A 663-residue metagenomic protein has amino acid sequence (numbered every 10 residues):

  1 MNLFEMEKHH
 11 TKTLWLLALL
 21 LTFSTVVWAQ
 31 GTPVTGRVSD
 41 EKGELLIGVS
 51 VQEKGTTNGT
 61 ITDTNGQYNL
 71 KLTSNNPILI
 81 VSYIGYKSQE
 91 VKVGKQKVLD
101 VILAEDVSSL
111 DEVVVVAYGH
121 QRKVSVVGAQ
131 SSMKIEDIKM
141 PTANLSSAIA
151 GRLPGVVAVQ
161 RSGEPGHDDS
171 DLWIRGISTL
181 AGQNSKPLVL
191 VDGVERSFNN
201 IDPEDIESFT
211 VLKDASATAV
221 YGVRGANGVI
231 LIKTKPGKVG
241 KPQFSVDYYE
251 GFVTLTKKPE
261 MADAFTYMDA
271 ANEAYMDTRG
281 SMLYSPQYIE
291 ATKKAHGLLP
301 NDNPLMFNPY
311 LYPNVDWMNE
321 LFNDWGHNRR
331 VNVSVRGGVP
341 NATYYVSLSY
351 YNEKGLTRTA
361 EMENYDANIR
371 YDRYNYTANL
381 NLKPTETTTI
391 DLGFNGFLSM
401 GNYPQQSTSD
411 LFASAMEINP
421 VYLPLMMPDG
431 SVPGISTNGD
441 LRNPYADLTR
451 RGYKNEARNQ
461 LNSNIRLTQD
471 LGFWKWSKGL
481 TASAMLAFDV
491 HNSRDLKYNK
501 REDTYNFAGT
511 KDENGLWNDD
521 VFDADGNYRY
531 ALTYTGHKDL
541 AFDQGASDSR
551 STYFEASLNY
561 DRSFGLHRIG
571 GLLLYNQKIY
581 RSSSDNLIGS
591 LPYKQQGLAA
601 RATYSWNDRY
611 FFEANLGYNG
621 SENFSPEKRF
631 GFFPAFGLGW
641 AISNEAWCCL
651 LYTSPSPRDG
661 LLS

Functional and structural regions predicted by a protein language model:
N2-Y376, I390: Short, small/polar-rich motifs associated with maturation and membrane association, primarily at protein termini
E164, E250-T254, V339, Y350-K354 (+5 more regions): Transmembrane beta-strands of outer-membrane beta-barrel pores
T234, V333-V339, A378-L382, S463-Q469 (+3 more regions): Residues on the lipid-exposed face of transmembrane beta-strands in outer-membrane beta-barrel proteins
V239, N328, V339-P340, K383-T387 (+4 more regions): Outer-membrane beta-barrel channels and translocator barrels
L255-K257, P309-S349, E353-L356, A367-R442 (+5 more regions): Flexible loop and strand-edge segments within Gram-negative outer membrane beta-barrel domains
M261-Y267, M362-A367, S407-E417, K454 (+3 more regions): Flexible, surface-exposed loop regions and adjacent strand-edge segments of Gram-negative outer-membrane beta-barrel
P313-R336, P420-P433, K500, T504-E613 (+1 more regions): Outer-membrane beta-barrel transmembrane domain signature of Gram-negative proteins, especially the mid-to-C-terminal
Y652-D659: Conserved small/polar residues in nucleotide/adenosyl-binding loops
